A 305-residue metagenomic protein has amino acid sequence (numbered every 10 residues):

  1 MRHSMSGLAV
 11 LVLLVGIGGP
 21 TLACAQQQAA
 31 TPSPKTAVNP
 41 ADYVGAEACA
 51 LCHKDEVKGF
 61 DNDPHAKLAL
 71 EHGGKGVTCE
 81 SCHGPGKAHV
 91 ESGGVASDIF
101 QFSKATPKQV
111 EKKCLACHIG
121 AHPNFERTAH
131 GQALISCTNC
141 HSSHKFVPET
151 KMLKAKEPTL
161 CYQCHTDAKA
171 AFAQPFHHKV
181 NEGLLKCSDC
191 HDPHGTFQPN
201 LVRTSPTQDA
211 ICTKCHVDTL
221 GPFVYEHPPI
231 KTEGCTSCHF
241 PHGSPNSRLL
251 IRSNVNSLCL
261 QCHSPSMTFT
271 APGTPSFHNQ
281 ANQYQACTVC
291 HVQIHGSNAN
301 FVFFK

Functional and structural regions predicted by a protein language model:
S4-G7, G16-K305: Short sequence/structural segments immediately N-terminal
